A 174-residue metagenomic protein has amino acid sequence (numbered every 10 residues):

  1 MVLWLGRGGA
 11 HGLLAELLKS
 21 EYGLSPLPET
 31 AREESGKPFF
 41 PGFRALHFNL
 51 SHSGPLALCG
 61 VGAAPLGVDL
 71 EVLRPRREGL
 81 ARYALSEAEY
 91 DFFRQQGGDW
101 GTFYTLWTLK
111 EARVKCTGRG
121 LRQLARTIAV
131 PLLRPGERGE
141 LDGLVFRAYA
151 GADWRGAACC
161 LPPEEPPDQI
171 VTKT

Functional and structural regions predicted by a protein language model:
M1-T174: Core catalytic alpha/beta fold that binds nucleotide/phospho-ligands
